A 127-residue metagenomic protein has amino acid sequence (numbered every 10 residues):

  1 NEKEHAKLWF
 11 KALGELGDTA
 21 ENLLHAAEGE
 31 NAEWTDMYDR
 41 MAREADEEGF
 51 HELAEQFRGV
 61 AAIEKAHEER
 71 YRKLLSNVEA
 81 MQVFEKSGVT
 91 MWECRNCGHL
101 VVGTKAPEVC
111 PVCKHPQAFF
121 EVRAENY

Functional and structural regions predicted by a protein language model:
N1-Y127: Non-heme di-metal
